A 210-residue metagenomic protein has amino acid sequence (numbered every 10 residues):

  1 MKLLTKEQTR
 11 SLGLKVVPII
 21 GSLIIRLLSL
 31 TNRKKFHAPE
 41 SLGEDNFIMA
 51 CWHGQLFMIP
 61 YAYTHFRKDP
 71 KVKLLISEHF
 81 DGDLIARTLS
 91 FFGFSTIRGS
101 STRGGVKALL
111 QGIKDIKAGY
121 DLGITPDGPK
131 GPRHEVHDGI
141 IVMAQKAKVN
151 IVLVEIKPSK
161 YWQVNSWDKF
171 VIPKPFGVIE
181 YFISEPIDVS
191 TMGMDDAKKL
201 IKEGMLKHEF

Functional and structural regions predicted by a protein language model:
M1-L23, L27, F91, V106-F210: Non-catalytic C-terminal accessory region of glycerolipid acyltransferases and related lyso-lipid remodeling enzymes
L23-D45, F57-M58: A short, well-structured juxtamembrane/interface segment
K34-P39, Y61, L109-Q111, W167-K169: A generic local structural motif
K35, I97, F182: General small-molecule cofactor/ligand-binding pocket signal
F36-A38, C51-H53, I76, E185 (+1 more regions): Pocket-edge structural micro-motifs
E40-L42, G104, K174: A short beta-turn/loop motif at secondary-structure boundaries
D45-R103, A147, Q163: Catalytic core of membrane glycerolipid acyltransferases/transacylases, capturing the structured, soluble-facing
